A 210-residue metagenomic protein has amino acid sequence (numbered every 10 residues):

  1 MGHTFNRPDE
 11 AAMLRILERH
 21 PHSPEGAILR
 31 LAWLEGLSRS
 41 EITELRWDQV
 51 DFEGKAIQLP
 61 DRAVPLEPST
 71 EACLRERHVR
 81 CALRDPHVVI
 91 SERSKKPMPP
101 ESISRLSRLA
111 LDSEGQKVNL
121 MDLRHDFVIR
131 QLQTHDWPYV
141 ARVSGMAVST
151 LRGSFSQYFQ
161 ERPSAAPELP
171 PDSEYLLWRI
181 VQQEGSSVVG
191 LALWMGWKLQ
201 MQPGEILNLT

Functional and structural regions predicted by a protein language model:
M1-M13, P60-S69, A82-D85, E161-L176: DNA breakage-rejoining catalytic core of tyrosine-based enzymes
R7-E35, R39, R124, P171-P203: Basic, Lys/Arg- and aromatic-enriched nucleic-acid-binding interface segment
E35, S40, E44-L74, N208-T210: Conserved tyrosine-mediated DNA breakage-rejoining catalytic core shared by Y-recombinases
T43, S104, I129, R152-G153 (+1 more regions): Key DNA-contacting residues within the recognition helix of helix-turn-helix
E44-V50, A141-S149, S156-Q157, G196 (+1 more regions): A short, basic/aromatic helix-end/turn motif that makes direct DNA contacts
E67-Q116: Active-site/catalytic core of tyrosine-dependent DNA strand-transfer enzymes
S104-M146, Q160-E161, Q182-Q183: Short, basic (Lys/Arg/His-rich) helix/loop patches that form interaction surfaces in the mid-to-C-terminal regions
